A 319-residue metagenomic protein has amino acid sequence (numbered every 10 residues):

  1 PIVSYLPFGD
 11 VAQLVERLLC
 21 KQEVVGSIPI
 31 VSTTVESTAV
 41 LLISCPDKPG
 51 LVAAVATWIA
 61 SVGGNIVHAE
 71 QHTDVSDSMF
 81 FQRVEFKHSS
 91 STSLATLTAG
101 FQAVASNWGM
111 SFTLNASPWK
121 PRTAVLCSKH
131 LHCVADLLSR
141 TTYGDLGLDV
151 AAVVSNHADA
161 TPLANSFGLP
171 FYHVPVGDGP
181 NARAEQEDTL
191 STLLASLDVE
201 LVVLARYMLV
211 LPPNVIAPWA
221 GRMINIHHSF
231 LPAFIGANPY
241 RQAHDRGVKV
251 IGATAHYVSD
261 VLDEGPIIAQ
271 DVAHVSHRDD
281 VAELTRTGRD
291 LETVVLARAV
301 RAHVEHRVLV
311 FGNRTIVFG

Functional and structural regions predicted by a protein language model:
P1-P7: N-terminal, intrinsically disordered charge-dense segments
V35-P121: A conserved regulatory-domain signal marking ACT and ACT-like small-molecule sensing domains and adjacent regulatory
T123-H132: Short, glycine-rich nucleotide/cofactor-binding loops
H132-T142: Histidine-anchored nucleotide/phosphate-binding helix
L148-D159: Short internal beta-strands
N156-H157, N181-E185, E200-G319: Donor/substrate-binding cores of folate-linked one-carbon enzymes
N165-L197: Adenosine-nucleotide cofactor-binding segment
